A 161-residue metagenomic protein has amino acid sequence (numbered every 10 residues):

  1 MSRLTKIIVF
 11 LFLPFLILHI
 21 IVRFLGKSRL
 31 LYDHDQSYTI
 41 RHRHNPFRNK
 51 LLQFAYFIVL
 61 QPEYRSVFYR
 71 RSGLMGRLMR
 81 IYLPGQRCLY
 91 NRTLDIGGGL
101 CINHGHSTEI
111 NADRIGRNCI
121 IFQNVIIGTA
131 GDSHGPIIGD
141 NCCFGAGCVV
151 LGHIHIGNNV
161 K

Functional and structural regions predicted by a protein language model:
M1-Q86: Terminal amphipathic alpha-helical/low-complexity segments used for targeting or macromolecular assembly
G85-Q86, N91-T93, G97-G99, N103-H106 (+8 more regions): Left-handed beta-helix
